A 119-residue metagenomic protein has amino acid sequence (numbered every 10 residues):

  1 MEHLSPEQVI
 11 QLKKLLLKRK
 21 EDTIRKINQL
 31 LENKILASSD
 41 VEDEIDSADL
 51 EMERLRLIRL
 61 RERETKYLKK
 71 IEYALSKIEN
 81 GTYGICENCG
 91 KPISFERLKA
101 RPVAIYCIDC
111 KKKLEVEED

Functional and structural regions predicted by a protein language model:
M1-N80: Interaction interfaces in information-processing and related assembly proteins
L16, C89, L98: Residue-level signature of catalytic and energy-coupling elements of molecular machines, predominantly ATP/GTP-dependent
E79-T82, V103: Short metal-coordination and nucleic-acid-contact micro-motifs, chiefly zinc-binding Cys/His arrays
G84-E87, I105: Cys/His-enriched microdomains
N88-C89, D109: Short, cysteine/histidine-rich loop/knuckle motifs that typically chelate Zn2+
I93, L114: Cys/His-rich microdomains that often coordinate metals
E96-A100, E117-D119: Short Cys/His-rich "knuckle" micro-motifs
V103-K113: Cysteine-rich micro-motifs
